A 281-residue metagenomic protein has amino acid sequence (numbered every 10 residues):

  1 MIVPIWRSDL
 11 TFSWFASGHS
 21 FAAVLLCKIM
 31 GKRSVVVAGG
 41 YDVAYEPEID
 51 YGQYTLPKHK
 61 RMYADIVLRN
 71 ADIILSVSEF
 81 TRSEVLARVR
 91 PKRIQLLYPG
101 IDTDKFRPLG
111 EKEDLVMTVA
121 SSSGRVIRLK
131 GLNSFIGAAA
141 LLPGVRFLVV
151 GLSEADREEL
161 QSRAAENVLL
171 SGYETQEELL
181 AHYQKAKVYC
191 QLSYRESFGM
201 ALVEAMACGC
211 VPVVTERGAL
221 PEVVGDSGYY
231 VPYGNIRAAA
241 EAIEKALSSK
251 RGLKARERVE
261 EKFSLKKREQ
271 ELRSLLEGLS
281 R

Functional and structural regions predicted by a protein language model:
T55-I74: Membrane-proximal helix-turn-helix segments that form the acceptor-binding/catalytic region of lipid-linked
L68, Y173-E174, A181-A186: Short alpha-helical donor nucleotide-sugar binding micro-motif in glycosyltransferases
F80, G100: Carbohydrate-associated surface elements
G110-L142, L148: Conserved donor-binding/catalytic core segment of Leloir-type glycosyltransferases
E158-L180: Nucleotide-activated donor-binding/catalytic signature segment of Leloir-type glycosyltransferases, i.e., the conserved
Y194: Aromatic "clamp/platform" in nucleotide-sugar-dependent glycosyltransferases that forms part of the donor/acceptor
V211-V214: Short hydrophobic beta-strand element within catalytic cores of glycosyltransferases and related nucleotide-activated
G228-I236, E244-S249: Conserved acidic donor-binding segment of nucleotide-sugar-dependent glycosyltransferases
